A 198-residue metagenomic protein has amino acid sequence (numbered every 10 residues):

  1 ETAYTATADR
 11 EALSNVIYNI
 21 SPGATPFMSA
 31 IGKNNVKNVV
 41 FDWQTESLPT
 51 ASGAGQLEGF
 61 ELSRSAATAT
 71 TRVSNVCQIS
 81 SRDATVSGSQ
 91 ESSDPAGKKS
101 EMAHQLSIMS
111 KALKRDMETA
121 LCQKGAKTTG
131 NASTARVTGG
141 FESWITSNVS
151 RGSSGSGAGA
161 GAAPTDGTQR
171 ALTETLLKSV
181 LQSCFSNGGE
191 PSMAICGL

Functional and structural regions predicted by a protein language model:
E1-L198: Flexible, glycine/threonine- and acidic-rich loop/arm segments that mediate assembly and lattice contacts in viral
